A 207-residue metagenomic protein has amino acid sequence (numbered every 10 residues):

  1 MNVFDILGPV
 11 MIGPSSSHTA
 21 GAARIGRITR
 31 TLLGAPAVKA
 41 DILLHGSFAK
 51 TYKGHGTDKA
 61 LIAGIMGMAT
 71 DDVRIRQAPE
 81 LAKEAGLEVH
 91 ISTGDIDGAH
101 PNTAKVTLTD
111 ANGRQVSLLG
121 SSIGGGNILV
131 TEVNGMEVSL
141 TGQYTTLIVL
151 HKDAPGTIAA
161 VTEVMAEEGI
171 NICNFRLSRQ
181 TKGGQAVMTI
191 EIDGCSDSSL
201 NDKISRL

Functional and structural regions predicted by a protein language model:
M1-V10, A40-I42: Short, hydrophobic/aliphatic alpha-helical segments
D5, R24-L32, A60, G64 (+3 more regions): Alpha-helical scaffold segments in soluble metabolic enzymes
G8-G26: Conserved phosphate/anionic-ligand binding catalytic regions in large, soluble enzymes, centered on
L32-D41: Non-transmembrane, aqueous-exposed alpha-helical and coiled segments at domain scale
D41, H45-E84: A structural-propensity feature for long, helix-poor, extended segments
T51-K59, P101-T103, Q185-G194: Short glycine/threonine-rich loop-to-helix capping motif typified by GTGT followed within a few residues by an Asp-Pro
M66-V116: Contiguous domain-boundary segments centered on the initiation and propagation of an alpha-helix
I91-G94, R114-L207: A conserved regulatory-domain signal marking ACT and ACT-like small-molecule sensing domains and adjacent regulatory
